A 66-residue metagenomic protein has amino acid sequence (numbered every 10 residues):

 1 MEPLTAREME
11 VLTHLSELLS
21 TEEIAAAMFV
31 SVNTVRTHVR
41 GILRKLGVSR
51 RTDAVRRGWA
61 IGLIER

Functional and structural regions predicted by a protein language model:
M1-T34, A60-I61, R66: Helix-turn-helix DNA-binding segment
L12-S16, L43, V55: Hydrophobic residues on short alpha-helical segments
L18, R36, V48-R51: Residue at a beta-strand N-cap/secondary-structure junction
H38-G41: Residues within the DNA-recognition helix of helix-turn-helix
R44-R66: Basic, Lys/Arg-enriched C-terminal extension of HTH/homeodomain DNA-binding domains
